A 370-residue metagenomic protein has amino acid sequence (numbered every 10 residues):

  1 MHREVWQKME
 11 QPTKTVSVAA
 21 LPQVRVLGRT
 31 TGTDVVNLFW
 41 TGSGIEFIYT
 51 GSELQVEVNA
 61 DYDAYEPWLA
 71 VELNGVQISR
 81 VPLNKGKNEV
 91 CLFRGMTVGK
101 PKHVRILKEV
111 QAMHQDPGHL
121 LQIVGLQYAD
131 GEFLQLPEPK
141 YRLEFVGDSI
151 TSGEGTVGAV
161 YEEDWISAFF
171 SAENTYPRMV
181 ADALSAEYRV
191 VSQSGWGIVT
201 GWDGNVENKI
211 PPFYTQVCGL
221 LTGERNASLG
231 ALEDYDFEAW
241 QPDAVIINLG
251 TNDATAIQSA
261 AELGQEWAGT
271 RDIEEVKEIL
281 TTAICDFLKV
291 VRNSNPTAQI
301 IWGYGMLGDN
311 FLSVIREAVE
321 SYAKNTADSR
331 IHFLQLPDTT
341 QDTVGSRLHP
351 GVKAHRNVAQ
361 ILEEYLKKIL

Functional and structural regions predicted by a protein language model:
M1-A172: N-terminal secretory targeting modules
W40, T156, E162-I273, E278 (+2 more regions): Conserved SGNH/GDSL esterase-like catalytic core that processes O-acyl groups on lipids and polysaccharides
L134-L136, A231-Q241, K289-N295, K368-I369: Surface-exposed acidic, glycine-flexible loop patches that form ligand/cofactor-binding and adhesion interfaces
R142-V146, T151, Y188-S192, D243-N248 (+2 more regions): Structural recognition of the beta-strand scaffold that forms the well-ordered cores of secreted hydrolase catalytic
P177-E187, F287-Q299, Y322-D328: A structural motif corresponding to the C-terminal end of an alpha-helix and its immediate exit/capping segment
Q265-E266, M306-L370: Catalytic His-Asp segment of secreted/periplasmic serine-dependent ester chemistry enzymes
L280, I284, H355: Aromatic/hydrophobic pocket-lining residues that form the small-molecule binding cavity in soluble enzyme cores
